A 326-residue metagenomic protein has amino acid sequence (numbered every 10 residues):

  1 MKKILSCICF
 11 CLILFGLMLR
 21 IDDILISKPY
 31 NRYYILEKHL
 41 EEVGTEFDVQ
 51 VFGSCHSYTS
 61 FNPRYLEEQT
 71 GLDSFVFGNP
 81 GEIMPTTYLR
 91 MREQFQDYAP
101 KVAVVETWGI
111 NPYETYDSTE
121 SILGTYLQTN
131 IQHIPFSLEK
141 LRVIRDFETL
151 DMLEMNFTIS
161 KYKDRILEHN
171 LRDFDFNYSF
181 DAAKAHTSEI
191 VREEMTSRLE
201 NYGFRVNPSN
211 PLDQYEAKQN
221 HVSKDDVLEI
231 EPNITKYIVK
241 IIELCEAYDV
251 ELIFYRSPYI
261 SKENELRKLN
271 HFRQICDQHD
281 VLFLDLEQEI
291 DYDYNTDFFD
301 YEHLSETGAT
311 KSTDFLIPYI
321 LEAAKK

Functional and structural regions predicted by a protein language model:
K2-D23: Hydrophobic membrane-insertion alpha-helices, especially the h-region of bacterial N-terminal signal peptides
I24-T45: Alpha-helical transmembrane signal-anchor/signal-peptide segments
F52, H56-R142: Membrane-embedded segments
G81-P85, L228-I234, I260-K268: Acidic-and-aromatic substrate-binding clefts and catalytic sites of carbohydrate-active enzymes
L123-K240, L244, Y248: Secreted/periplasmic serine-hydrolase-like ester/acetyl group-modifying domain
V239-E265: Active-site segments of SGNH/GDSL-like serine hydrolases that catalyze O-acetyl group transfer/hydrolysis on lipids
N264-K326: Long, positively charged, glycine-interspersed low-complexity recognition regions
